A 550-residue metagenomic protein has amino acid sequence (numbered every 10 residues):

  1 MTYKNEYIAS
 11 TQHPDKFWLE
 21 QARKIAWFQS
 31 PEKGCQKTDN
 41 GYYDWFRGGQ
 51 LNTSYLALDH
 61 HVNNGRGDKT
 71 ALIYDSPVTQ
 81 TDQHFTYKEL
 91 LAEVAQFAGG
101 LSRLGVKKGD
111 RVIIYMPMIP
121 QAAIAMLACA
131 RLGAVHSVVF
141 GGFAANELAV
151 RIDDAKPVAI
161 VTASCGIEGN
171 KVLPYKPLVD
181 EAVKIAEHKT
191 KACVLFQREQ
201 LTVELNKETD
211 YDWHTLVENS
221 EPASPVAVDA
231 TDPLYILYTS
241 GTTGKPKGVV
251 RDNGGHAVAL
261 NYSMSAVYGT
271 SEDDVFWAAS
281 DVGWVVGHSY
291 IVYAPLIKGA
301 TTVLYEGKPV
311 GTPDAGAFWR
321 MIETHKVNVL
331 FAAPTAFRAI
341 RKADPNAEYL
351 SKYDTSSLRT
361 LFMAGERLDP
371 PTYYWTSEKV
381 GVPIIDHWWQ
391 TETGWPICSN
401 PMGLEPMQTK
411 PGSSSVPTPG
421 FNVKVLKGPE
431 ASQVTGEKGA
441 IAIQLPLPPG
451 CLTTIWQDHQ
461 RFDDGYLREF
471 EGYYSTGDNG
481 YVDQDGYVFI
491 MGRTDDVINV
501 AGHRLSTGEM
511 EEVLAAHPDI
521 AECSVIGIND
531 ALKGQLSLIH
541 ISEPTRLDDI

Functional and structural regions predicted by a protein language model:
S54, L72-L127, A144, L148-A149 (+3 more regions): Conserved AMP-binding/adenylate-forming core of the ANL superfamily
D68-T70, C193-F196, L205-Y238, K245 (+3 more regions): Conserved pre-ATP/AMP-binding loop-to-beta segment of ANL
L127, R131-T215, A333-P334, L538: Structural core segment of the AMP-binding/adenylate-forming
V139-C165, V179, E323, L330 (+4 more regions): AMP-binding/adenylate-forming catalytic core of the ANL superfamily
A257-V275, V285-N328, K342-Y349: Conserved AMP-binding/adenylation subdomain of ANL enzymes
A300, N328-A332, R341-Q408, N422 (+1 more regions): Gly/Ser/Thr-rich phosphate-binding loop
G381, P448-G477, T494-D495, T507 (+1 more regions): Conserved ANL (AMP-binding/adenylate-forming) active-site segment centered on the GW(Y/F)…HTG consensus within
V416-G420, A431-Y466, L505: Conserved ATP/PPi-binding loop(s) of AMP-dependent carboxylate-activating enzymes
